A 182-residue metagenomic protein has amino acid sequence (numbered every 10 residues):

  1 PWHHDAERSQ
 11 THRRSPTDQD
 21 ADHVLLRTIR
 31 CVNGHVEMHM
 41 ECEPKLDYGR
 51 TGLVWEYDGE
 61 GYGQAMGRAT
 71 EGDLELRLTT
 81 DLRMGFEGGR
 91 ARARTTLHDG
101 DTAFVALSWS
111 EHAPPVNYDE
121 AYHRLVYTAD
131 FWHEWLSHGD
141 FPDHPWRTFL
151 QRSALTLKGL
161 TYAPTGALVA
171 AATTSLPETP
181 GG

Functional and structural regions predicted by a protein language model:
P1-G182: Acidic, mature catalytic/reactive cores of soluble proteins
